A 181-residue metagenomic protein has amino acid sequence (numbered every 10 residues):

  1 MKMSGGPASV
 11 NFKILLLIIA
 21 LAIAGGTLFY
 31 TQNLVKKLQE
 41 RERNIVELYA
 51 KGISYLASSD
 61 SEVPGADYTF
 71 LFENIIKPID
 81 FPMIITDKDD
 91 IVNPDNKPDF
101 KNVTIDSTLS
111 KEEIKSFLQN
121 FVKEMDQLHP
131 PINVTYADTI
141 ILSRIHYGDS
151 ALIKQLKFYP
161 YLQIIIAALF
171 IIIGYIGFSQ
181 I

Functional and structural regions predicted by a protein language model:
M1-M3, M83, M125, V134 (+2 more regions): Detector for methionine-enriched segments
K2-I85: Juxtamembrane segments flanking the first transmembrane helix of membrane-anchored signal-transduction proteins
G6-Q32, D149-I181: Alpha-helical transmembrane segments of membrane proteins, especially the N-terminal anchoring helices and early TM
F12, F29, F70-F72, F81 (+6 more regions): Phenylalanine-focused residue identity feature
Y30-T31, L48-A57, M125, T139-I141 (+3 more regions): Generic detector of bulky aromatic hydrophobic side chains
R41, I45, V92-N93, L152-K154: A broad, structure-centric signal for solvent-exposed, well-ordered loop/edge residues that line or flank functional
K77, D95, D99-Q163: Extracytoplasmic
M83, D87-N93: Short, glycine-anchored, charge-dense loop/turn motifs used at functional sites
